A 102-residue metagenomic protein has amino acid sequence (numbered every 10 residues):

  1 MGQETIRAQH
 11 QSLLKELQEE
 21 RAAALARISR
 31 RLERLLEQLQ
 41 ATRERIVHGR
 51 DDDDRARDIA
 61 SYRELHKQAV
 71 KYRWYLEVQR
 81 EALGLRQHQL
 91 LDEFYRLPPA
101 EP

Functional and structural regions predicted by a protein language model:
M1-L17: Short, charge-rich amphipathic alpha-helices with coiled-coil/heptad character
Q3-E4, D51-D52, Y62: Short, flexible segments with low predicted structural confidence
L13-E20, A24, D54-R57, S61-E64: Non-transmembrane, amphipathic alpha-helical segments
L25-I28, L32, L39, A69 (+1 more regions): Amphipathic alpha-helical coiled-coil segments
R34-A56: Short E/K-rich amphipathic alpha-helical oligomerization segments
I59-P102: Amphipathic alpha-helical packing elements
